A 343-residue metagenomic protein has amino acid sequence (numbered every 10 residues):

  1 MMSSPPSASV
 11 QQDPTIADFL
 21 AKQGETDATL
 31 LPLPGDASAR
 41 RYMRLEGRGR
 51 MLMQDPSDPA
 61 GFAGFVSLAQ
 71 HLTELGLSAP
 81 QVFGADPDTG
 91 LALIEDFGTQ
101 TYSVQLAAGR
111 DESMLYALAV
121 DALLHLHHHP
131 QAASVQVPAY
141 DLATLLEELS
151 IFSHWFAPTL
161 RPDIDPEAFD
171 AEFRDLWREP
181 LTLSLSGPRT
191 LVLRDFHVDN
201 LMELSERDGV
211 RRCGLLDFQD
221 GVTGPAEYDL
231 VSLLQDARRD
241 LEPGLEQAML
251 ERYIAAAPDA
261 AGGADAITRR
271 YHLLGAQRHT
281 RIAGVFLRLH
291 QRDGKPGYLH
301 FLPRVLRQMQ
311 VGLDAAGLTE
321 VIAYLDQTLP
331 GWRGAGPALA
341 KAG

Functional and structural regions predicted by a protein language model:
M1-L91, T190, L204-C213, D326-G343: Conserved NTP-binding catalytic cores of kinases and kinase-like/nucleotidyltransferase enzymes across multiple kinase
Q12, I16, A21, Q131-A139 (+4 more regions): An alpha-helical support segment within catalytic cores of ATP-dependent transferases
S38-E147, I151, A157-P162, L185-S186: ATP-binding pocket architecture of kinase catalytic cores
A39-E46, L52, L126, W177-Y228 (+1 more regions): Active-site acidic catalytic loop and adjacent metal/ATP-binding pocket of ATP-dependent phosphoryl transfer enzymes
T144, L193, Q219-T223, Y271-A276: Secondary-structure capping and boundary motifs in well-ordered enzyme cores
S150-T159, A226-A261, A276-D293, V305-L313: Active-site activation/catalytic loop segments of kinase-like enzymes and analogous catalytic loops in related
A260-H272: Acidic, serine/threonine- and proline-rich low-complexity regulatory regions
G284-G343: ATP/Mg2+ or Mg2+-diphosphate-binding catalytic cores that bind nucleotide phosphates or diphosphates via glycine-rich
